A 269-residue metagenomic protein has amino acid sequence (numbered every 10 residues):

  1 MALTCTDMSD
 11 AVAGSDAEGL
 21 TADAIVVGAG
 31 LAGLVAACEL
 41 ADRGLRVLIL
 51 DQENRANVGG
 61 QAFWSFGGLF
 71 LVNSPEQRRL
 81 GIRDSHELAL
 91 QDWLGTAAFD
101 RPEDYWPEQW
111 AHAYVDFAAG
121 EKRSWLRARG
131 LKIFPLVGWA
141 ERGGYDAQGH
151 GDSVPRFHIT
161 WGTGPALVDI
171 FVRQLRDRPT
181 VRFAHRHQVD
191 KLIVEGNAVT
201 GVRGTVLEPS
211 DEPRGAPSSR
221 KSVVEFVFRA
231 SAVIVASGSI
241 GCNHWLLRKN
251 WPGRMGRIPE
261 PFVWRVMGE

Functional and structural regions predicted by a protein language model:
M1-A24, D42: Extreme N-terminal leader/targeting segments of oxidoreductases
D23, G67, S231: Conserved acidic residues
A24-I49: N-terminal Rossmann-like FAD-binding beta1-loop-alpha1 element of flavoenzymes
A29, N73, V206, S237-G238: Glycine-rich, N-terminal phosphate-binding loop of Rossmann-like dinucleotide-binding domains
D42-F63: Glycine-rich FAD pyrophosphate-binding loop
G68-V115: Glycine-rich active-site loop/strand segments that organize a redox cofactor
A111-F226, H244-L246: Conserved redox-cofactor binding core of oxidoreductases
S210-E269: Glycine-rich loop(s) and the adjacent beta-strand/alpha-helix scaffold that form part
